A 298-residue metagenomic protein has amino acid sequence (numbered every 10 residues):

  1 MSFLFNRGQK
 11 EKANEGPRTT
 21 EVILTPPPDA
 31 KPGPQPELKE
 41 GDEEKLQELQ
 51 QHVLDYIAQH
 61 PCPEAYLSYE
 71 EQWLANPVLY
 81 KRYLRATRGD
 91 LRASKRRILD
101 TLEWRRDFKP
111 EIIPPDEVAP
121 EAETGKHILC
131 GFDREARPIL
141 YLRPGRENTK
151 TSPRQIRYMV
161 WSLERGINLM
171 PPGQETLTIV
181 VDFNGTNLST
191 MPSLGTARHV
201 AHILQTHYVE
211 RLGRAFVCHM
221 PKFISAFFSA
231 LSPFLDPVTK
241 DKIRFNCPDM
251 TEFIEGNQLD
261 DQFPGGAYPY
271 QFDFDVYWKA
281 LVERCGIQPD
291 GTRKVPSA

Functional and structural regions predicted by a protein language model:
M1-A298: Basic, amphipathic alpha-helical/coil surface patches used to engage anionic, phosphate-bearing ligands and membranes
